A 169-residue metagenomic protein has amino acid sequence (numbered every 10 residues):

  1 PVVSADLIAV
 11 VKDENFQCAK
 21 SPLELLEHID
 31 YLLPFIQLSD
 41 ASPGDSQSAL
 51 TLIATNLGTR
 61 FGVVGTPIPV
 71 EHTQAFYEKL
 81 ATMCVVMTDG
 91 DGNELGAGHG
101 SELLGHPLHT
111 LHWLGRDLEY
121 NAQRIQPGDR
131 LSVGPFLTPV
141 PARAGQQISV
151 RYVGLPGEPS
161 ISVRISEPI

Functional and structural regions predicted by a protein language model:
P1-H106, L111-H112, R143, Q147 (+1 more regions): Catalytic-core "active-site belt" of small-molecule-metabolizing enzymes, emphasizing His/Asp/Glu-rich regions
E78, R124-I125: Short helix-terminating capping/connector loops at secondary-structure junctions
H109-R116, D129-S132: Short, structured beta-strand/loop micro-motifs enriched in basic residues and often containing a Trp
I125-T138: Conserved metal-binding segment of the jelly-roll/cupin
L137-V140, G154-G157: Short, charged beta-turn/beta-strand-edge "cap" motif at the junction between a beta-strand and an adjacent loop
